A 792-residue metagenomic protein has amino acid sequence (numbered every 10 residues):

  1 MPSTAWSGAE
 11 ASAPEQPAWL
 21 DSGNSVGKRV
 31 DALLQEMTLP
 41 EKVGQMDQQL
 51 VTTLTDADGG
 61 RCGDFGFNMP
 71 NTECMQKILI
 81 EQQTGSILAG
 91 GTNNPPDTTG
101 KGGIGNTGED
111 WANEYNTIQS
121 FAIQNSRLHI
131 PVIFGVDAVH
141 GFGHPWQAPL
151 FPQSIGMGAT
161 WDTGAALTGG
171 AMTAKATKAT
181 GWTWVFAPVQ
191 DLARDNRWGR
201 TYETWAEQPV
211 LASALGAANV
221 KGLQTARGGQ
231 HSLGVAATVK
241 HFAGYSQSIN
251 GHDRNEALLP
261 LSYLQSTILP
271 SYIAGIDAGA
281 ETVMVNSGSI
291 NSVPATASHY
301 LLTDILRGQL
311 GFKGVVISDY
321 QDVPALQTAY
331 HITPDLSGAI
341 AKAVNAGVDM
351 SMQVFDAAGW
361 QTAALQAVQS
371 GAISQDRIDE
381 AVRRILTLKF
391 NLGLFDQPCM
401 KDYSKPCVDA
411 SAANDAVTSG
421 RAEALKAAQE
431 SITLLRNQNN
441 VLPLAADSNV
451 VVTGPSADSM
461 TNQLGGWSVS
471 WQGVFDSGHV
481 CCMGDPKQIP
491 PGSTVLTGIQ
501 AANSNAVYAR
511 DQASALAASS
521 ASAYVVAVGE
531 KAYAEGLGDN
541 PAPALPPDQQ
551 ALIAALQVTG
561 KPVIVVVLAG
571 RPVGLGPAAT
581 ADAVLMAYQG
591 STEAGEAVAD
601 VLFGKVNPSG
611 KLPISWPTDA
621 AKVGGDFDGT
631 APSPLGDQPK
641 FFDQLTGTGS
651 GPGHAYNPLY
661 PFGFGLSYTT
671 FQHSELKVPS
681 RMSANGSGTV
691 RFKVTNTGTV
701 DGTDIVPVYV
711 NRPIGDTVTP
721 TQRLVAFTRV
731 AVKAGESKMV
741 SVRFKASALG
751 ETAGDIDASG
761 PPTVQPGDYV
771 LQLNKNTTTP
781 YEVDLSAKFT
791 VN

Functional and structural regions predicted by a protein language model:
T4-I756, P761-T779: Glycoside hydrolase catalytic-domain context in secreted enzymes
T779-N792: Short beta-strand elements
